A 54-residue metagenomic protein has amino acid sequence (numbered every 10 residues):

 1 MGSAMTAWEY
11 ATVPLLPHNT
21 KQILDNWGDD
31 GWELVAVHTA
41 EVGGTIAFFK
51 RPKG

Functional and structural regions predicted by a protein language model:
M1-G54: Terminus-proximal functional modules
